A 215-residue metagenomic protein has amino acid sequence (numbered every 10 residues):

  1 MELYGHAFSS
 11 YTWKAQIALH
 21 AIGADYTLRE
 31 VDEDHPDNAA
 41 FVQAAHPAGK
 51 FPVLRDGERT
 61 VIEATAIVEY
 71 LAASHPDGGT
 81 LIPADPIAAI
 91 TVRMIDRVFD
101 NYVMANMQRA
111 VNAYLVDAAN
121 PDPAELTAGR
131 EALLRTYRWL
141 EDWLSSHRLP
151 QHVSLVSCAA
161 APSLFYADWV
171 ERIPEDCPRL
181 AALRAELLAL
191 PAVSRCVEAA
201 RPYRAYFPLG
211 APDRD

Functional and structural regions predicted by a protein language model:
M1-E125, R148: GST-like domain detector, emphasizing the conserved glutathione-binding G-site in the N-terminal thioredoxin-like
D25, D32, L180, A200-R201: Residue-level "edge-of-site" marker
D37-A39, E186, Y206-F207: Short Asp/Glu-rich motifs
N38, A88, L180-L183, V193: Hydrophobic side chains within well-formed alpha-helices
A66, P86-I87, S154, E198 (+1 more regions): Short capping/connector residues at structural and topological boundaries
A84, R195-Y203: Short, flexible loop/turn segments with low-complexity composition
F99-A189, C196: GST-like fold's C-terminal all-alpha helical module
A200-D215: Acidic/histidine-enriched, glycine/proline-rich intrinsically disordered or flexible terminal extensions
